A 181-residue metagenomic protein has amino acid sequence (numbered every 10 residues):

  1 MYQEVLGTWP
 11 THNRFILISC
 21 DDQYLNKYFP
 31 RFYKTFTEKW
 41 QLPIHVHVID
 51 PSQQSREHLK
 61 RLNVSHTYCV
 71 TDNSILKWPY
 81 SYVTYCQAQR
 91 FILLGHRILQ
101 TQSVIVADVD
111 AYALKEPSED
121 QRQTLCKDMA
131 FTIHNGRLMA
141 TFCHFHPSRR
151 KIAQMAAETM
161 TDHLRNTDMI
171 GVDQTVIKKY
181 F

Functional and structural regions predicted by a protein language model:
M1-K27: N-proximal low-complexity "stem/linker" segments adjacent to membrane-targeting elements
T35-L42: Short, acidic, metal-binding catalytic loop of nucleotide-sugar glycosyltransferases
P43-P51: Short beta-strand/loop segment that forms part of the nucleotide-sugar
Q53-L99: Active-site-proximal specificity loops/subdomain of glycosyltransferases
C86-R137: GT-A fold catalytic core of metal-dependent nucleotide-sugar glycosyltransferases, centered on the diacidic
L93, M129, F142-H144, V176: Conserved hydrophobic/aromatic beta-strand scaffold that supports enzyme active sites
M139-R149: Short glycine- and hydrophobic/aromatic-rich loop-to-beta-strand nucleating segment in the catalytic cores
R150-F181: Catalytic core and acceptor-binding pocket of nucleotide-sugar-dependent glycosyltransferases
